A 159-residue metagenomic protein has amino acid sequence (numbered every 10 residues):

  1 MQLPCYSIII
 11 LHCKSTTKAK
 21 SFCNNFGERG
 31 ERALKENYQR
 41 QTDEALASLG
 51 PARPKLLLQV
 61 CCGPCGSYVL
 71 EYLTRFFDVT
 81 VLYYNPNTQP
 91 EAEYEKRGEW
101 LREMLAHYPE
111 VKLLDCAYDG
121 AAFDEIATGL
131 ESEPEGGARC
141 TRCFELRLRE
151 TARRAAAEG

Functional and structural regions predicted by a protein language model:
T16-A19: Ala/Thr-enriched low-complexity intrinsically disordered regions
G27-G30: Residue-identity detector for glycine
K35-G159: ATP-dependent adenylation/nucleotidyltransferase module used to activate substrates
